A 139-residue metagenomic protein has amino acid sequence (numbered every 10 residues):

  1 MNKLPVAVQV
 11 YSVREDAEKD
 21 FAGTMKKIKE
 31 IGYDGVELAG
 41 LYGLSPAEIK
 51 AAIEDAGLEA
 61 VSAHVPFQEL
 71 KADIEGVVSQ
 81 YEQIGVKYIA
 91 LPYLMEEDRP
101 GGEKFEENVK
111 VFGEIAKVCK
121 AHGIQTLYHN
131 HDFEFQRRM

Functional and structural regions predicted by a protein language model:
M1-Y88: N-terminal pre-domain/capping segments
G35, F67-M139: Active-site acidic/histidine proton-transfer and metal-coordination neighborhood in alpha/beta enzyme cores
